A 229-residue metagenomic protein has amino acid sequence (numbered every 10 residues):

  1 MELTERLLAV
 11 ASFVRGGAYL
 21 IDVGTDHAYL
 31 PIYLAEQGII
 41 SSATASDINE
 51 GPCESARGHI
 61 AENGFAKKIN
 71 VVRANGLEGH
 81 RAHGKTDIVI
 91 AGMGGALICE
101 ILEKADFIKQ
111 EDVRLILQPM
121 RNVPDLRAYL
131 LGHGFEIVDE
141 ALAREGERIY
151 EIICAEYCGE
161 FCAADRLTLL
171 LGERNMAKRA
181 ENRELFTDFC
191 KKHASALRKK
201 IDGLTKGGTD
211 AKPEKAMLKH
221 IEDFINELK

Functional and structural regions predicted by a protein language model:
M1-A18, I32: S-adenosyl-L-methionine
L3, A96-K229: Class I S-adenosyl-L-methionine
A9-G16, G79-A82, F107-I108: Glycine-rich helix-loop-beta junction characteristic of Rossmann-like nucleotide cofactor-binding loops
G17-D26: Conserved class I S-adenosyl-L-methionine
H27-I40: Conserved SAM-binding loop of SAM-dependent methyltransferases across substrates and taxa, primarily the Class I
S42-D47: Conserved SAM-binding motif I beta-strand of class I
E50, E54-H83: S-adenosyl-L-methionine
K85-G92: Short SAM/SAH-binding signature in class I
